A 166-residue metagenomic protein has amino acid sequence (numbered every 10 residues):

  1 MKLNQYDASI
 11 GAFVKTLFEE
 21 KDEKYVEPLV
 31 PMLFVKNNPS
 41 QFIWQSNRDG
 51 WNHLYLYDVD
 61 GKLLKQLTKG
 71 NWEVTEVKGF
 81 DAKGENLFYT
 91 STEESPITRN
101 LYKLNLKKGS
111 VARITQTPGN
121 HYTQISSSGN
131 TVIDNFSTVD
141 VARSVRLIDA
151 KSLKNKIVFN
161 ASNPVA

Functional and structural regions predicted by a protein language model:
M1-L64: Beta-propeller domains
M1-Q5, F13-E23, E27-P31, E76-G79 (+2 more regions): Non-catalytic accessory segments flanking enzyme active sites
K36-P39, D81-G84, S127-S128: Residue-level detector of Asp-centered blade-edge/turn motifs that repeat once per structural unit in beta-propeller
Q41-I43, N86-L87, V132: Hydrophobic beta-strand positions that form the internal "hydrophobic ladder" of WD40/Gbeta-like beta-propeller blades
N47-N52, E93-T98, T138-V141: Short, solvent-exposed loop/turn segments at conserved positions within beta-propeller repeat blades
N86-Y89, S95: N-terminal accessory segments
